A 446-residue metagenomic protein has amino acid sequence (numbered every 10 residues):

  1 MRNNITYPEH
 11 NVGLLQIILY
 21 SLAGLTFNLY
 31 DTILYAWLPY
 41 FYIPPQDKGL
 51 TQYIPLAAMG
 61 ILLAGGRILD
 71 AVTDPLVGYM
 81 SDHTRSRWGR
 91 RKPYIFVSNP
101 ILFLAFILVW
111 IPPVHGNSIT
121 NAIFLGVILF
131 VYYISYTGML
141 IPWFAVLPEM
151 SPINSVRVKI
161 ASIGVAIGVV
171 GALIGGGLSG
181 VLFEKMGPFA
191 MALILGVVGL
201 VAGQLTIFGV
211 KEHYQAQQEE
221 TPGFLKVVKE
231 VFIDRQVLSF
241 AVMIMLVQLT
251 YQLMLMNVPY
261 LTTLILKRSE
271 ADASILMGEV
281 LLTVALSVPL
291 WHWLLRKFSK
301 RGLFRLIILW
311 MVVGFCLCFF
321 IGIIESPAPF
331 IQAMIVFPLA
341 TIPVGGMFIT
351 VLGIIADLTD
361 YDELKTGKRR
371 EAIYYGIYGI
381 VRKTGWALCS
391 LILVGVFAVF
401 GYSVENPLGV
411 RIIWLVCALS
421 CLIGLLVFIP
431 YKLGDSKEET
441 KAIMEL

Functional and structural regions predicted by a protein language model:
R2-L446: Membrane-embedded alpha-helical bundles of multi-pass transporters/translocases, especially carrier/permease families
